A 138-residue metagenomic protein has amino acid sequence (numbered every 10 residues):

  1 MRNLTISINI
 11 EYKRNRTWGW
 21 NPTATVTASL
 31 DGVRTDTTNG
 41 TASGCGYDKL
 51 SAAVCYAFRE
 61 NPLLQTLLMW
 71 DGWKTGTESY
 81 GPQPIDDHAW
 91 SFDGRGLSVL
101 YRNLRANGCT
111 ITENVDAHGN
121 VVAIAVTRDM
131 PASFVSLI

Functional and structural regions predicted by a protein language model:
M1-N21: Short N-terminal "domain-start" leader segments that mark the transition from disordered tails or signal peptides into
M1-R2, F134-I138: Short intrinsically disordered terminal tails
T5-N9, P84, T110, L137: Generic short N-terminal amphipathic or hydrophobic helices
W18-T23, V33, T37-N120: Acidic, low-complexity, intrinsically disordered interaction modules
A28: Short aromatic-centered micro-motifs
I124-V126: C-terminal edge-of-domain segments
